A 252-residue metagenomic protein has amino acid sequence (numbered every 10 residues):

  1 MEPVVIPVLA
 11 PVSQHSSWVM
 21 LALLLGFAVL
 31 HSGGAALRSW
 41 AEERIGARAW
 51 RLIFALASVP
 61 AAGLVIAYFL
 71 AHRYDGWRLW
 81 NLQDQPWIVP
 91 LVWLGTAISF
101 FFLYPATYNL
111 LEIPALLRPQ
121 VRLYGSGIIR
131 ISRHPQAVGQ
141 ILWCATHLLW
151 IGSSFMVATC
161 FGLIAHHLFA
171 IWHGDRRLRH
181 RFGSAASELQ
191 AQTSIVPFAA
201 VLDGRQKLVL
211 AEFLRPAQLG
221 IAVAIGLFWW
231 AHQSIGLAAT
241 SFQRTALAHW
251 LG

Functional and structural regions predicted by a protein language model:
M1-H15, R244-G252: Short, strongly hydrophobic alpha-helical membrane anchors
P11-V19, R48, E212-A217: N-terminal membrane topogenic signal
W18-V29, V92-W93: Structural signature of hydrophobic alpha-helical transmembrane segments
L30-W50: Membrane-interface helix-loop junction between the first two transmembrane segments
S32-A35, I66-R73, Y104-L110, L148: Transmembrane helix-loop junctions and nearby membrane-interface residues
E43-R44, L82, I88-L251: Cytosolic-biased juxtamembrane loops and peripheral soluble domains of multi-pass membrane proteins
I53-H72: A generic, lipid-embedded transmembrane alpha helix
A67-G76, I235-F242: Membrane-helix interface motif
